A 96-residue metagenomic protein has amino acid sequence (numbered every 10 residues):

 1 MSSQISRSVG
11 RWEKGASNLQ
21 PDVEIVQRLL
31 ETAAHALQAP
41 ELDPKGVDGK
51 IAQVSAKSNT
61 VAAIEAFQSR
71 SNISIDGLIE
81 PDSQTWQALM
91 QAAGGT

Functional and structural regions predicted by a protein language model:
M1-T96: Cell-envelope/ECM-targeting effectors and their regulatory/trafficking segments
